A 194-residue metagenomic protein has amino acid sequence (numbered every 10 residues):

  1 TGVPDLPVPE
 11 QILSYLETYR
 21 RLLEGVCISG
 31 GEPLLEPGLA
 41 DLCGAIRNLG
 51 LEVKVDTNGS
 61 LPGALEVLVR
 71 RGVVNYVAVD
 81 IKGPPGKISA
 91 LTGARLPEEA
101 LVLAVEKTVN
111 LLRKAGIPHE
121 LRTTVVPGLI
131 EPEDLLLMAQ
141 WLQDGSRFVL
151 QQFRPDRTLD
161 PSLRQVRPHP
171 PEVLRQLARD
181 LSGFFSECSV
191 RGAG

Functional and structural regions predicted by a protein language model:
T1-Q11: Canonical Radical SAM [4Fe-4S] cluster-binding loop centered on the CxxxCxxC motif and its immediate flanking residues
T1-V3, T18-L22, S189, A193-G194: N-terminal [4Fe-4S]-dependent radical SAM core
L13-G25, L34-P171, L177: Conserved AdoMet/S-adenosylmethionine-binding subsite of the radical SAM
G30-G31: Short, charge-patterned binding micro-sites
V173-G194: A C-terminal junction/extension of Radical SAM enzymes
